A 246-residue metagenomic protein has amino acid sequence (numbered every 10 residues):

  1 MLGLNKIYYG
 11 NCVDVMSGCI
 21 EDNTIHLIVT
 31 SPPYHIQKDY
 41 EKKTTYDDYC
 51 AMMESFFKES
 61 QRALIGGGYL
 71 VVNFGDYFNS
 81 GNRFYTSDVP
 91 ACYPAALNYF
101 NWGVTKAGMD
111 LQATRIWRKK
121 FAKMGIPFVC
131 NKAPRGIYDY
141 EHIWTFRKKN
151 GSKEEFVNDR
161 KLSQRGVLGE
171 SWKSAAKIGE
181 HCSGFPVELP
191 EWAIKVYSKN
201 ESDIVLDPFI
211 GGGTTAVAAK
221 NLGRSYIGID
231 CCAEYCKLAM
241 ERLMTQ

Functional and structural regions predicted by a protein language model:
M1-L238: Core catalytic lobe of class I
C236, M240-Q246: C-terminal helical cap(s) of enzyme catalytic domains, especially alpha/beta-barrels
